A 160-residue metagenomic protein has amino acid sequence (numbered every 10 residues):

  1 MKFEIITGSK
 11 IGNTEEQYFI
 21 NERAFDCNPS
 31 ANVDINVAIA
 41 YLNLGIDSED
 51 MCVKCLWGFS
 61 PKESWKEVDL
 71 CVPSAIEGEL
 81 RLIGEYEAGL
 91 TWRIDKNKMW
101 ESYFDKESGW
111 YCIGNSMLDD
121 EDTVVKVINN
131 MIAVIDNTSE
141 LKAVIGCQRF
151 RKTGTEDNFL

Functional and structural regions predicted by a protein language model:
M1-A31, L42-L44, L56-I113, T153-L160: Intrinsic disorder/low-complexity detector
F25-Y41, D119-N129: A cross-kingdom feature marking solvent-exposed beta-strand/loop segments within repeated, beta-rich binding/scaffold
L44-G45, A133: A residue-level detector for well-ordered beta-strand positions
G45-I46, M51: Amphipathic N-proximal alpha-helical interface segments
S48, D105, D136: Acidic surface patches and DE-rich sequence motifs
C52-V53, L141: Hydrophobic "anchor" residues
G114-L118: Extended, Lys/Arg-enriched charged tracts that mediate electrostatic binding to polyanionic substrates
D119-L160: Mixed-charge, glycine-accented linear interaction segment located at domain edges/termini
